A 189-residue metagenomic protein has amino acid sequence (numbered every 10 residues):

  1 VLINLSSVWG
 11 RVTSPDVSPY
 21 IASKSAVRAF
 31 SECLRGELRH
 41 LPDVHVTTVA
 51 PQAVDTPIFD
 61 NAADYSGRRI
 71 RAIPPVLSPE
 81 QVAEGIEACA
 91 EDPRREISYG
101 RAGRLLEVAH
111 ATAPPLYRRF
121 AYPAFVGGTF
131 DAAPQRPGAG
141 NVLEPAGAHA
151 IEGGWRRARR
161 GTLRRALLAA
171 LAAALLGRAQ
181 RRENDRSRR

Functional and structural regions predicted by a protein language model:
S7: Residue(s) in the substrate-gating loop at a strand-loop-helix junction that position the organic substrate next
G10-V12, D55-T56: Conserved catalytic-site region of short-chain dehydrogenase/reductase
V12, C33-V44: Active-site-adjacent segment of SDR/Rossmann-fold oxidoreductases
V12-P19: Active-site loop immediately N-terminal to the catalytic Tyr-X3-Lys motif of short-chain dehydrogenase/reductase
Y20, R28: Catalytic tyrosine of NAD(P)H-dependent dehydrogenase/reductases that use a Tyr as the general acid/base
S23: Active-site helix of classical SDR
R39-A133: SDR active-site lid
R159-D185: Hydrophobic alpha-helical topogenic segments used for membrane insertion/localization
